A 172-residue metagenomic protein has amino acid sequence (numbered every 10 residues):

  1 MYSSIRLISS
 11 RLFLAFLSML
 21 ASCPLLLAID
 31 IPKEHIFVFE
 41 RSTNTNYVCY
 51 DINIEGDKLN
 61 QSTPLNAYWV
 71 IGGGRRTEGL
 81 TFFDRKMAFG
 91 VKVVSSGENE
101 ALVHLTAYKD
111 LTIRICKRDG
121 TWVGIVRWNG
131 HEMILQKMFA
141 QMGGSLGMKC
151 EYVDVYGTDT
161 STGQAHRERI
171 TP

Functional and structural regions predicted by a protein language model:
M1-S10: N-terminal secretory signal peptides that target proteins for export/translocation
R11-P24: Bacterial N-terminal signal peptides
L26-D84: N-terminal export/targeting and maturation segments
I36-V38, I54-E55, A88-V93, A140-G144: Short amphipathic beta-strand and strand-loop transition segments with alternating hydrophobic
S62-E132: Mature extracytoplasmic domains of secretory-pathway proteins
W128-G143: Charged, amphipathic alpha-helical segments
G143-R167: Short, exposed beta-strand-loop hairpins at the edges of beta-sheets in extracellular/periplasmic proteins
T171-P172: Short, solvent-exposed mixed-charge patches
